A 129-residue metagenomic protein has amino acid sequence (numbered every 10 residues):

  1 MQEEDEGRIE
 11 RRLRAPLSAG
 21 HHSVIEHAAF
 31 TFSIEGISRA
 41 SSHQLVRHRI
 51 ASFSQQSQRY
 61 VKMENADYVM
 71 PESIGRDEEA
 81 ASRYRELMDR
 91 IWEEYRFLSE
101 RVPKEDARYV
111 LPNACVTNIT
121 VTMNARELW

Functional and structural regions predicted by a protein language model:
M1-W129: Family-specific signature for flavin-dependent thymidylate synthase
